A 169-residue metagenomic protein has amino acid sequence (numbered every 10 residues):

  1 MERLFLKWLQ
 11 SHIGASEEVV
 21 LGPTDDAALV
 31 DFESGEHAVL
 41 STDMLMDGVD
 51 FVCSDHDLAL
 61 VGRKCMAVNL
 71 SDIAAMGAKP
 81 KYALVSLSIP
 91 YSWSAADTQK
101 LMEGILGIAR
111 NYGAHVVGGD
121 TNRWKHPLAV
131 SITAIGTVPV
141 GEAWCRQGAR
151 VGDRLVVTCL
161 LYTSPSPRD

Functional and structural regions predicted by a protein language model:
M1-D57, M76, V85, G107-A109: Extreme N-terminal cap/leader segments of soluble proteins
G14-A15, D25-D26, V117-G119, V140-C145: Glycine-rich, charged/polar anion/phosphate-binding loops that engage phosphate groups from diverse ligands
G22, V39-S41, V116-G119, V157-T158: General beta-strand structural signal in soluble alpha/beta enzymes
A28-D31, L70-D72, A149: Short amphipathic alpha-helices and their capping/turn segments at secondary-structure boundaries
M46, R123, D169: Short, glycine/acidic-enriched loop or turn micro-motifs at the edges of active sites
H56-T137: A glycine-rich phosphate/pyrophosphate-binding beta-strand-loop-alpha-helix module
V138-L160: Acidic/histidine-enriched ion/cofactor-binding microenvironments in catalytic or ligand-binding pockets
Y162-D169: Conserved small/polar residues in nucleotide/adenosyl-binding loops
